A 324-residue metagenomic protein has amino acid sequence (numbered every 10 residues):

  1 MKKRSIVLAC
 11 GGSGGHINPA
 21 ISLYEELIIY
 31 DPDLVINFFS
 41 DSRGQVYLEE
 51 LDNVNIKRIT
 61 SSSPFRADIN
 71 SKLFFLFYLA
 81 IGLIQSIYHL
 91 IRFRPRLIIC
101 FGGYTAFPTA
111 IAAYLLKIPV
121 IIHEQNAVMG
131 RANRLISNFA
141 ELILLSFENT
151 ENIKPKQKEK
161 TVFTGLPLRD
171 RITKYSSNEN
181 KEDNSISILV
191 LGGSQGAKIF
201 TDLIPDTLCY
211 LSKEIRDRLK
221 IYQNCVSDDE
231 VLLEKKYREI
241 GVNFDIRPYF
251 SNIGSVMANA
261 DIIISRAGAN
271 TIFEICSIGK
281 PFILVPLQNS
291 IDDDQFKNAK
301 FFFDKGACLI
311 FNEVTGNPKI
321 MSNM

Functional and structural regions predicted by a protein language model:
K3-G11, I28-Y78, S227, N312-V314: Conserved nucleotide-sugar phosphate-binding/catalytic loop shared by glycosyltransferases and other
H16-I28: Short amphipathic alpha-helix
I28, N37-F39, R43-N53, S176-I262 (+2 more regions): Donor-nucleotide binding loops and adjacent catalytic segments primarily of GT-B fold Leloir glycosyltransferases
R43, Y114-S177: Active-site-proximal region of nucleotide-activated glycan assembly enzymes, centered on histidine/acidic-rich loops
R43-Y47, P95-L116: An aromatic- and histidine-rich active-site surface loop
D68-L97, L115: An amphipathic, basic-hydrophobic alpha-helix
R94-L97, A258-F273, K280-P281: Acidic donor-binding loop of glycosyltransferase active sites
I118-P119, D261-I262, G279-L287, A307: Structural loop-to-beta junction motif characteristic of Rossmann-like glycosyltransferase folds
